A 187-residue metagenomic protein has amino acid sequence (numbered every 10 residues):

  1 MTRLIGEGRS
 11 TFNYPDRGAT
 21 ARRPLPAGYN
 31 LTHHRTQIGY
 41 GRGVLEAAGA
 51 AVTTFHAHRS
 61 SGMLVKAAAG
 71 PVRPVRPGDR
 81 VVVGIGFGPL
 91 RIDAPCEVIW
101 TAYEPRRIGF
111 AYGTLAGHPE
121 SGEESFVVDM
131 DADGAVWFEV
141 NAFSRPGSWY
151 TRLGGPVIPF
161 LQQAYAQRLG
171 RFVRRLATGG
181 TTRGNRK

Functional and structural regions predicted by a protein language model:
M1-G84: Hydrophobic ligand-binding cavity/cleft-lining segments
T2-L4, G8, R145-K187: A conserved amphipathic terminal alpha-helix motif
R35-Q37, G84, E97, G113 (+2 more regions): Residue-level recognition of well-ordered beta-strand positions that form the cores of beta-sheet-rich folds across
E46-A57, G117, D133, R171 (+1 more regions): Short, intrinsically disordered, mixed-charge
P77-V81, R106-Y112, V136-N141: A short hydrophobic beta-strand element
G88-A132: Hydrophobic-ligand binding "helix-grip"
T114-F160: Beta-strand/loop substructures that line and gate deep hydrophobic ligand-binding cavities in soluble
